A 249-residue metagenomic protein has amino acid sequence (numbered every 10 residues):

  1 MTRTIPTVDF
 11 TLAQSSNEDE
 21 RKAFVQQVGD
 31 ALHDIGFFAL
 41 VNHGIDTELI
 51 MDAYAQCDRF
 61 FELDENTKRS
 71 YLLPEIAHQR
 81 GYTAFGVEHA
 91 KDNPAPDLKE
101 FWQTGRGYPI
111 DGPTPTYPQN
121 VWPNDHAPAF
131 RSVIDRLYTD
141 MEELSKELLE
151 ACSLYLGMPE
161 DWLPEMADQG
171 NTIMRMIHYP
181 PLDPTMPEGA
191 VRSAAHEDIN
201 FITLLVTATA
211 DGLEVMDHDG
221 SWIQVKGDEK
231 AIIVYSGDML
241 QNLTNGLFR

Functional and structural regions predicted by a protein language model:
M1-R249: Peripheral, non-catalytic segments flanking oxidoreductase cores
